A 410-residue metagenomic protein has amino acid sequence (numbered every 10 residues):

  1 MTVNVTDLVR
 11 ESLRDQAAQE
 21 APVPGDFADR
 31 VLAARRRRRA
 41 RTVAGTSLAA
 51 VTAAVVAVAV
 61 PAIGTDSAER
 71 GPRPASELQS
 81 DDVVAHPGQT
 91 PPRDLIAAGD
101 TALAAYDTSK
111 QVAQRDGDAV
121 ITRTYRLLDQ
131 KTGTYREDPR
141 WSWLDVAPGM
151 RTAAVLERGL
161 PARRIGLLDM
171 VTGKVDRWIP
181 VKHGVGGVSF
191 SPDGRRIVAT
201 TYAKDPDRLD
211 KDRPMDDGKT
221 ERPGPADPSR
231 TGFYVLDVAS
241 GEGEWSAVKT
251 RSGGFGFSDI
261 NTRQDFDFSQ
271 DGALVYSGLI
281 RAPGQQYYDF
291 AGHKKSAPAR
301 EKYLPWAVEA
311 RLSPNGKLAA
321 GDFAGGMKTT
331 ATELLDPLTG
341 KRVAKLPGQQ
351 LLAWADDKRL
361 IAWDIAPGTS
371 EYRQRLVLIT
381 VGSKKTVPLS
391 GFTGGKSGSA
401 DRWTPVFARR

Functional and structural regions predicted by a protein language model:
M1-Q79: N-terminal export/targeting signals for secretion/compartment entry
A54-A154, D356: Non-cleavable N-terminal signal-anchor transmembrane helices
A75-H86, Q114-R140, A162-V181, D212 (+5 more regions): Surface-exposed loop/turn elements that mediate protein-protein interactions on large endomembrane-trafficking
R93-D100, W143-A153, L160, V188-I197 (+5 more regions): Blade-terminus and WD-like Trp-Asp/Gly-His loop motifs, strongest in beta-propeller folds
A97-G117, T200-P228, A366-T369: Short, conserved, GDST-rich strand-edge loop motifs in beta-rich repeat architectures
R140-S142, G149, G184-G186, S229 (+4 more regions): Beta-rich catalytic cores
R158, Y202-K204, L279-I280, A324 (+1 more regions): Short loop/turn segments immediately following the C-termini of beta-strands
V188, G194, A226, R230-Y234 (+2 more regions): Eukaryote-skewed repeat-based solenoidal scaffolds used as protein-protein interaction platforms, primarily
